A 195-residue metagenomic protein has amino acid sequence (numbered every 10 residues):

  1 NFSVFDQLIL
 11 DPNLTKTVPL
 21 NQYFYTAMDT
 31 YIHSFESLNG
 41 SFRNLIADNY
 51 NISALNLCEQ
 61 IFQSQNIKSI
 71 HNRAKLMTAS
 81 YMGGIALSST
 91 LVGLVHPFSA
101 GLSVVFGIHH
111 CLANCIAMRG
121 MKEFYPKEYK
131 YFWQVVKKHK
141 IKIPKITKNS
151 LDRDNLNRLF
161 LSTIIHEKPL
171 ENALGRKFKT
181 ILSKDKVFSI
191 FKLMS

Functional and structural regions predicted by a protein language model:
N1-S89: Carboxylate- and glycine-rich phosphate/diphosphate-binding segment that chelates Mg2+/Mn2+
E36, Y81, S103, M118 (+2 more regions): Amphipathic alpha-helical core segments of compact helical bundles
N49-S53, L57, K75-T78, P97-A100 (+3 more regions): Amphipathic alpha-helical interaction segments
L55-Q60, G83, V105-G107, K138-P144: Short, mixed-charge aromatic SLiMs
P97, G101-I141, S150-D154: Catalytic phosphate/nucleotide-handling subdomain of diverse soluble enzymes
W133-S195: C-terminal charged capping/lid subdomain of soluble metabolic enzymes
